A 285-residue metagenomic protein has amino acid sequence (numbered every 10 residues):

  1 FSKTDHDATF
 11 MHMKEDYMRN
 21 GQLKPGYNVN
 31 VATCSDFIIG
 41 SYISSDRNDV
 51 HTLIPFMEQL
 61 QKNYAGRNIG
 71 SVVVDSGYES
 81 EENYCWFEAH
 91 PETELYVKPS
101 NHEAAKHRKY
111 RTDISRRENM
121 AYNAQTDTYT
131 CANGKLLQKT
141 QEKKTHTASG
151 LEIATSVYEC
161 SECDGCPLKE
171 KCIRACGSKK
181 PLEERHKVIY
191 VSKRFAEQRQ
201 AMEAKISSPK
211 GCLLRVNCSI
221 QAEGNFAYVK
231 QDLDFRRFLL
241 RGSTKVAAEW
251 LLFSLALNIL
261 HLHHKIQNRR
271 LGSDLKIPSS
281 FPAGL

Functional and structural regions predicted by a protein language model:
F1-L285: Anion-binding and metal-coordination hotspots
